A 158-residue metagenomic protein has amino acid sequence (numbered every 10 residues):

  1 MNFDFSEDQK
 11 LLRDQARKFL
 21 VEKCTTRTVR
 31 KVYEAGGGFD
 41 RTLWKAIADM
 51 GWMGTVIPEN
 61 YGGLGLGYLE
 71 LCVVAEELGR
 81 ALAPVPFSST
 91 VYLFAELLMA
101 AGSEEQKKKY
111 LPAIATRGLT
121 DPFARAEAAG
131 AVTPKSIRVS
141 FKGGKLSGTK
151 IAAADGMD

Functional and structural regions predicted by a protein language model:
M1-D8: Intrinsic disorder at enzyme termini
Q9, L20, G51, P58 (+4 more regions): Buried hydrophobic positions in well-ordered alpha/beta secondary-structure cores of metabolic enzymes
K10, D14, G37-R41, V91-A95: An alpha-helix initiation/capping motif
R17, V21, W44-K45, L111: Solvent-exposed, non-membrane alpha-helical residues enriched in polar/charged side chains
R27-D49: Short secondary-structure junction/hinge motifs that connect adjacent elements
A48-K108, P112-R117, A154: Internal helix-loop-helix
L64, E104-D158: Glycine-rich, Trp-frequent "lid" loop and neighboring beta-strands that shape and gate the flavin cofactor pocket
